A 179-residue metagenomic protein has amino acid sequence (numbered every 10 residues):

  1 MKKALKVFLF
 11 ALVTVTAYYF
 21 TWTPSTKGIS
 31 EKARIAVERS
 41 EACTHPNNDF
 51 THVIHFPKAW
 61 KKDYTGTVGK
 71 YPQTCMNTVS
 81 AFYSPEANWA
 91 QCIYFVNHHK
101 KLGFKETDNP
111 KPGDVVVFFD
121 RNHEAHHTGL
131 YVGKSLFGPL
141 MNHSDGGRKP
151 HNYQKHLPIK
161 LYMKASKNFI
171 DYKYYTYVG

Functional and structural regions predicted by a protein language model:
M1-A11: N-terminal Sec-pathway targeting helices
L12-Y19: Hydrophobic h-region of N-terminal signal peptides that target proteins for export in Gram-negative bacteria
Y19-A90: N-terminal capping segments
R34, A87-H156: ...with weaker cross-activation on analogous glycine-rich loops/strands in unrelated enzymes
A36-C43, F95-H98, Y162: Residues that form generic nucleotide/phosphate-binding pockets
E41-T44, F119, F169-I170: Mature, Sec-exported extracytoplasmic domains of Gram-positive
Y64-V68, K134-G138, K164-S166: Intrinsically disordered, low-complexity coil segments
L140-G179: Active-site or metal-binding loop neighborhoods of secreted/extracellular toxin and effector enzymes
